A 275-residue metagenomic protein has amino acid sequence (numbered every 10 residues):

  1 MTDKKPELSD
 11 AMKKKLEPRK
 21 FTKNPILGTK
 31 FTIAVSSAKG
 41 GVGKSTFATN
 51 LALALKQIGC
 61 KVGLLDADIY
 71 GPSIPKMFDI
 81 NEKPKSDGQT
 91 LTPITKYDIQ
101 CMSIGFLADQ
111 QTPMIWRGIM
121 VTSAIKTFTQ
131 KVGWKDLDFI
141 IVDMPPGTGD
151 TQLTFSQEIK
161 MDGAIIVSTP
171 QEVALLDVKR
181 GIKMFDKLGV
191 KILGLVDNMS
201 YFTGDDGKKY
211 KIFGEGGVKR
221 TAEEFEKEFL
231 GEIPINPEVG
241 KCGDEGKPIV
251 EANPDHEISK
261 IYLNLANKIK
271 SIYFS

Functional and structural regions predicted by a protein language model:
M1-A38: Extreme N-terminal, non-catalytic leader segments that precede Walker-type/kinase nucleotide-binding cores
F31-D68: Walker A/P-loop phosphate-binding motif and the immediately C-terminal alpha-helix
V42-N50, P72-S73, G147-Q152, A174-D177: Short glycine/serine/threonine-rich phosphate/pyrophosphate-binding segments that cradle anionic phosphate groups
K61-W116, T122, T129-Q130: Phosphate-binding loop that captures ATP/GTP phosphates
M102, I125, M144, Q157 (+2 more regions): Glycine-rich phosphate-binding loops of nucleotide-dependent enzymes
K131, D138-F139, P145-C242: Conserved catalytic-core segment of NTP-binding enzymes
E245-H256: C-terminal boundary of histidine-terminating zinc-finger modules
P254-S275: Histidine-centered active-site loop/cap adjacent to the catalytic His in serine esterases/O-acetyl transfer systems
